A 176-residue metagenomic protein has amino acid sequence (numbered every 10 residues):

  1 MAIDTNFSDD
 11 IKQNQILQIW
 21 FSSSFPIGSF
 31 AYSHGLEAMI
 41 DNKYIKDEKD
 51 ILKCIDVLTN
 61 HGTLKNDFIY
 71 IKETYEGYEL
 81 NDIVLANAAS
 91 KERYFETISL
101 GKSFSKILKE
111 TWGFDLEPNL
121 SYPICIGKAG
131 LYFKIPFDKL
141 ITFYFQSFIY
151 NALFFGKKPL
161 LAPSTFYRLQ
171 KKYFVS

Functional and structural regions predicted by a protein language model:
M1-Q15: Charged, compositionally biased N-terminal leader segments and the immediate start of the first structured element
N14-G77: Glycine/small-residue-rich interface belts in oligomeric ring/scaffold proteins and their assembly partners
I16-P26, I55-H61, A86-R93, G113-L116 (+1 more regions): A short glycine/serine-rich beta->alpha loop
L36-I40, D56, K72, S105 (+3 more regions): Amphipathic alpha-helical segments within well-ordered protein domains
M39-E48, T111-D115, K134-K139, K158-S164: Inter-helical turn/loop segments and adjacent helix faces that build the functional surface of alpha-helical bundle
E48, I141-S176: C-terminal auxiliary extensions adjacent to catalytic cores
I69-D115: Ordered, amphipathic secondary-structure segments that act as subunit-interaction surfaces in large macromolecular
L100-E110, N119-F133, I149: Conserved mixed alpha/beta catalytic, RNA-binding, or beta-rich assembly cores of soluble enzyme, regulatory
